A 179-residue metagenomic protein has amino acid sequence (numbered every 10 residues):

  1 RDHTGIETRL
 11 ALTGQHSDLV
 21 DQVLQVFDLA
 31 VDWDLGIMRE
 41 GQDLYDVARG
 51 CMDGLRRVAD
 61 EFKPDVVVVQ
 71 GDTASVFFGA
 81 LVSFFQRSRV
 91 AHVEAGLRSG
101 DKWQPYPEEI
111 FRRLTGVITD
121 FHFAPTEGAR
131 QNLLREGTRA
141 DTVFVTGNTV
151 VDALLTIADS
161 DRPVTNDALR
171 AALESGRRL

Functional and structural regions predicted by a protein language model:
G5-G50, G54-R57: Conserved nucleotide-sugar phosphate-binding/catalytic loop shared by glycosyltransferases and other
I6, Q86-R89: A short helix->loop->beta-strand "cap" motif at the edges of active sites that frequently abuts
A11-D18, I118-L179: A nucleotide-sugar donor-handling region in carbohydrate enzymes
A59, K63-D65: Proline-aspartate-enriched helix->loop->beta-strand connector
V68-Q86: An aromatic- and histidine-rich active-site surface loop
A91-Y106: A short, histidine- and acid-enriched strand-loop-helix "catalytic/donor-clamping" loop that lines the nucleotide-sugar
E108-F121: Membrane-proximal helix-turn-helix segments that form the acceptor-binding/catalytic region of lipid-linked
